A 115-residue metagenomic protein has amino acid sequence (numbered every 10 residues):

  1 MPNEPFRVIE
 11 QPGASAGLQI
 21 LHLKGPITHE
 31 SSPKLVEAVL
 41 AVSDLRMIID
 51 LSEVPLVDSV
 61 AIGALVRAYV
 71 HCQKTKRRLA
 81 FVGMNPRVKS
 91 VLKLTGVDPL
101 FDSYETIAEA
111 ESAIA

Functional and structural regions predicted by a protein language model:
P2-E37: STAS-typified acidic loop motif
H29-F101: Amphipathic alpha-helical interaction surfaces in cytosolic regulatory modules
D102-T106: Short acidic-hydrophobic, aromatic-tinged amphipathic segments that line or gate anion-handling sites
